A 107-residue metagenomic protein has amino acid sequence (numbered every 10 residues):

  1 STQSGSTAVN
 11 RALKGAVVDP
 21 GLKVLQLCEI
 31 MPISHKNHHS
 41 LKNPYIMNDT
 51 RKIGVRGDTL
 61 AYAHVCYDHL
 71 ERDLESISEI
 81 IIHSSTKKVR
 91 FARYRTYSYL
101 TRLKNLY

Functional and structural regions predicted by a protein language model:
T7-Y107: Catalytic phosphate-donor-binding core of small-molecule kinases
